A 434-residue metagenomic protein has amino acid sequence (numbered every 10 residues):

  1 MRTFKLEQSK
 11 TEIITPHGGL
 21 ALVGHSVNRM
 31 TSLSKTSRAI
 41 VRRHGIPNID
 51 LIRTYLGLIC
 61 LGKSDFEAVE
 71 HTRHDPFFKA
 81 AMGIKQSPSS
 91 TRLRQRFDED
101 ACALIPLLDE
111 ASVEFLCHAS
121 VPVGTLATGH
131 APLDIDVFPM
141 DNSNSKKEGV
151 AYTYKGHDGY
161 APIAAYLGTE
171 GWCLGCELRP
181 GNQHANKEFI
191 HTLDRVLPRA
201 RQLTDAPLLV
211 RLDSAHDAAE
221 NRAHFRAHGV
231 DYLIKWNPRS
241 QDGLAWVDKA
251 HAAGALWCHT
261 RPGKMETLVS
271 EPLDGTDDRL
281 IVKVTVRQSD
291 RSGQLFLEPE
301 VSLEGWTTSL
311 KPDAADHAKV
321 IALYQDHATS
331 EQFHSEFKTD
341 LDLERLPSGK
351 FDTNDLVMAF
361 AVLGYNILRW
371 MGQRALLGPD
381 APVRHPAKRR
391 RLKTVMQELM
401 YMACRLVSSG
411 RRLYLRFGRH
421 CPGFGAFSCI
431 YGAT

Functional and structural regions predicted by a protein language model:
M1-D158, P162-L203, H228, Q397 (+1 more regions): Dynamic "connector" segments at or just before major functional cores
M1-K5, S32-S37, R73-P76, E298-E304 (+3 more regions): Short acidic (Asp/Glu) and glycine-rich catalytic loops that position anionic groups and cofactors
R2-E12, D231-S335, T339, A426-T434: An anionic, glycine-rich sequence signature occurring as long contiguous blocks
I14, R42-D50, F296, S348-V357 (+1 more regions): Structural motif
V69, H317-L356, F360, G364-Q373: Short amphipathic alpha-helical "interface-anchor" segments enriched in bulky aromatics
D136, P207-D217: Acidic/histidine-rich, metal-coordinating catalytic segments
R222-D231: Short, surface-exposed basic-aromatic patches at helix termini and helix-loop junctions that form
W370-F417: C-terminal structured "cap/appendage" subdomains that terminate the fold
